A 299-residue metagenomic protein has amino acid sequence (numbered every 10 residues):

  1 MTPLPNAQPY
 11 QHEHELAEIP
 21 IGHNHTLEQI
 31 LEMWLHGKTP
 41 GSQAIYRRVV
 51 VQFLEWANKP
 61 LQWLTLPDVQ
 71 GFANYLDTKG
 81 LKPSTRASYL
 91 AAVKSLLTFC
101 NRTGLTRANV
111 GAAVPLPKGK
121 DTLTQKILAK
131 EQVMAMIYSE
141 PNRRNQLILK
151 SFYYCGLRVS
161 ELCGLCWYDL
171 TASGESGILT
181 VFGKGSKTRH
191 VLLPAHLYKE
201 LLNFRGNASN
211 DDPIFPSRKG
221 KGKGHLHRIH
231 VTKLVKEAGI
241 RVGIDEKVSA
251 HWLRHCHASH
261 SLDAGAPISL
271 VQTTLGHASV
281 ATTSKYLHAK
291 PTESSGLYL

Functional and structural regions predicted by a protein language model:
M1-L299: Conserved catalytic core of the tyrosine transesterase superfamily
